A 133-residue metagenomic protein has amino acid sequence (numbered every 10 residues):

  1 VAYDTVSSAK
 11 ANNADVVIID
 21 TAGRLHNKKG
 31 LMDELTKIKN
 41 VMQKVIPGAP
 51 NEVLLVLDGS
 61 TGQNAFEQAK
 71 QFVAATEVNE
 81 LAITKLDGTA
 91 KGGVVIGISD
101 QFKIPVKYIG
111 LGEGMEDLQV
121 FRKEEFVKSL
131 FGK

Functional and structural regions predicted by a protein language model:
V1-K133: P-loop/Walker A NTP-binding module and the surrounding RecA-like catalytic core of P-loop NTPases
